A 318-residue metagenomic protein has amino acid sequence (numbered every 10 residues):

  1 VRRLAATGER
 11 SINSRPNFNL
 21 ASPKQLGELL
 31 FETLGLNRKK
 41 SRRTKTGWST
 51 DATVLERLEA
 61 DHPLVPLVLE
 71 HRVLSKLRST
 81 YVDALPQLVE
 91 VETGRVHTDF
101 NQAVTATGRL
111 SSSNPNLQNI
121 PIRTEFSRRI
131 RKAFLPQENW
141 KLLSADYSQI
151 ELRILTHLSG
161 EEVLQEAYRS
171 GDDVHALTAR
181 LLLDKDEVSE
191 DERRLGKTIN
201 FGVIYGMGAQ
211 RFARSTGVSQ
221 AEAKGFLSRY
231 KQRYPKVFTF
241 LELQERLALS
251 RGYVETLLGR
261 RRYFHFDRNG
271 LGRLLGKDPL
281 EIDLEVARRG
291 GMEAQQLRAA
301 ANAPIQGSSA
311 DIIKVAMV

Functional and structural regions predicted by a protein language model:
V1-E125, L135, N139-K141, S148-E151 (+6 more regions): Conserved "right-hand" nucleotidyltransferase catalytic core of DNA-directed polymerases
P16-P23, W48, Y168-D172, R193 (+2 more regions): Conserved phosphate/pyrophosphate-binding and hydrolysis machinery centered on Walker-type P-loop NTPases, extending
L30, I120, I154-L155, A179 (+1 more regions): Buried hydrophobic packing segments
E90-T93, H97-T98, Q102-T105, R180-V318: Conserved catalytic core of nucleic-acid polymerases
N119-S127, S170-A176, R289: Flexible glycine/proline-rich, aromatic-decorated loop/lid segments
R131-L155, V163-K197, F201: Conserved catalytic alpha/beta cores of large enzymes that bind or transform nucleotide phosphates and polynucleotides
